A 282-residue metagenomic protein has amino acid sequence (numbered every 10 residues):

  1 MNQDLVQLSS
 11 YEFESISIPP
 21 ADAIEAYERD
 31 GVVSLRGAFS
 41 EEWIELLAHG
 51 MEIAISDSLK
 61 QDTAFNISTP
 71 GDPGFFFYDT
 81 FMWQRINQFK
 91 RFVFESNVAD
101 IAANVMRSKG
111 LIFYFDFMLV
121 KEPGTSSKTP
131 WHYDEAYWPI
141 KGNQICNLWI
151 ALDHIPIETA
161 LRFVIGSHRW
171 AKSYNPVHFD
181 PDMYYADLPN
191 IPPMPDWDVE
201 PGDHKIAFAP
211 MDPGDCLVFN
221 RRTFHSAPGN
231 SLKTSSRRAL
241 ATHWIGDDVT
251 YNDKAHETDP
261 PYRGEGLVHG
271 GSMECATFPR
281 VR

Functional and structural regions predicted by a protein language model:
M1-D30, R36-W131, Y137-P139, R263-M273 (+1 more regions): Non-heme Fe(II)-dependent double-stranded beta-helix
M1-F13, Q61, Y174-F179, P213-V218 (+1 more regions): Non-heme Fe(II)/2-oxoglutarate
V98, P123-T125, H154-I157, R169 (+2 more regions): Short, charged/polar surface micro-motifs in flexible loops or helix N-caps
S108-K109, E135, A151-L161, G166-H168: Active-site region of the double-stranded beta-helix
S127, I140-G142, L232-S236: A generic structural micro-feature
D134-A136, I145, S226-S231: Glycine-rich phosphate/pyrophosphate-binding beta-alpha loops
P139-P156, P210-M211, V218, H243-D247: Short, conserved beta-strand element in jelly-roll/cupin
I157-F224: Double-stranded beta-helix
